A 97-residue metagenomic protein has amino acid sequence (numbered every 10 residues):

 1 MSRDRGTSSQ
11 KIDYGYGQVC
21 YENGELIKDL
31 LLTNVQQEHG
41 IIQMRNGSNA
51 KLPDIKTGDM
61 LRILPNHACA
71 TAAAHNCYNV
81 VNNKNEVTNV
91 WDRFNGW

Functional and structural regions predicted by a protein language model:
M1-W97: Active-site anion/phosphate-binding pocket segments in diverse small-molecule metabolic enzymes
